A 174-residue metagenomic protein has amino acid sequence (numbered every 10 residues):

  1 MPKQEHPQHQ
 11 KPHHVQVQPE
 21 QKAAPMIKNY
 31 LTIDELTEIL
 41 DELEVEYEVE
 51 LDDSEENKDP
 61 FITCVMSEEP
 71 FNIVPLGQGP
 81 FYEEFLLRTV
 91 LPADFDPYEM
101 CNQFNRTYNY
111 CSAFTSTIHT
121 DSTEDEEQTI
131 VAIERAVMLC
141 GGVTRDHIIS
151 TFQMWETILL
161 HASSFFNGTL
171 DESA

Functional and structural regions predicted by a protein language model:
M1-V74, T115: Charge-rich, low-complexity N-terminal segments
T32-E42, E99-I118, T169-A174: A short, terminal or domain-edge coil/loop segment
P60-I62, P80, T129-V131: Hydrophobic residues embedded in beta-strands of well-ordered beta-sheets
C64-D96: Long, continuous compositionally biased terminal/linker segments
E83-I130: Short, internal acidic amphipathic alpha-helical interface segments that mediate docking to partner proteins
A113, L160, S164-N167: Charged/polar positions within long, soluble alpha-helices
H119-Q153, S164-A174: Well-ordered alpha/beta subsegment
T157: Long, contiguous binding/interaction regions
